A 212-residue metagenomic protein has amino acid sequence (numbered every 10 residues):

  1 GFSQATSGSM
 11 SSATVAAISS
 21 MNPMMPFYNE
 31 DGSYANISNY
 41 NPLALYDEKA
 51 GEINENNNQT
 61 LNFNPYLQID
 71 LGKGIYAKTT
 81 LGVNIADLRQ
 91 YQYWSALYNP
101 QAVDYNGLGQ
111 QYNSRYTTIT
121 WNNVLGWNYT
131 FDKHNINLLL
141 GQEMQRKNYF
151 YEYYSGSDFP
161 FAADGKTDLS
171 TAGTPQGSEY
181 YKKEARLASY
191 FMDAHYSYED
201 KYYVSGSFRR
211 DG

Functional and structural regions predicted by a protein language model:
G1-T60, K78-S189: Surface-exposed loop/interface segments of Gram-negative outer-membrane beta-barrel transport/assembly proteins
I69, K73-A77, L81: P-loop NTPase catalytic cores that bind/hydrolyze ATP
D70-G72, T130-D132, E199: Outer-membrane beta-barrel channels and translocator barrels
A188-Y198: Structured alpha-helical segments in the cores of large, soluble enzyme domains
Y196, Y202-S205: Alpha-helical scaffold elements that line and support the substrate/ligand-binding pocket of soluble hydrolases
V204-G212: Transmembrane beta-strand segments that form the barrel wall of outer-membrane beta-barrel proteins
